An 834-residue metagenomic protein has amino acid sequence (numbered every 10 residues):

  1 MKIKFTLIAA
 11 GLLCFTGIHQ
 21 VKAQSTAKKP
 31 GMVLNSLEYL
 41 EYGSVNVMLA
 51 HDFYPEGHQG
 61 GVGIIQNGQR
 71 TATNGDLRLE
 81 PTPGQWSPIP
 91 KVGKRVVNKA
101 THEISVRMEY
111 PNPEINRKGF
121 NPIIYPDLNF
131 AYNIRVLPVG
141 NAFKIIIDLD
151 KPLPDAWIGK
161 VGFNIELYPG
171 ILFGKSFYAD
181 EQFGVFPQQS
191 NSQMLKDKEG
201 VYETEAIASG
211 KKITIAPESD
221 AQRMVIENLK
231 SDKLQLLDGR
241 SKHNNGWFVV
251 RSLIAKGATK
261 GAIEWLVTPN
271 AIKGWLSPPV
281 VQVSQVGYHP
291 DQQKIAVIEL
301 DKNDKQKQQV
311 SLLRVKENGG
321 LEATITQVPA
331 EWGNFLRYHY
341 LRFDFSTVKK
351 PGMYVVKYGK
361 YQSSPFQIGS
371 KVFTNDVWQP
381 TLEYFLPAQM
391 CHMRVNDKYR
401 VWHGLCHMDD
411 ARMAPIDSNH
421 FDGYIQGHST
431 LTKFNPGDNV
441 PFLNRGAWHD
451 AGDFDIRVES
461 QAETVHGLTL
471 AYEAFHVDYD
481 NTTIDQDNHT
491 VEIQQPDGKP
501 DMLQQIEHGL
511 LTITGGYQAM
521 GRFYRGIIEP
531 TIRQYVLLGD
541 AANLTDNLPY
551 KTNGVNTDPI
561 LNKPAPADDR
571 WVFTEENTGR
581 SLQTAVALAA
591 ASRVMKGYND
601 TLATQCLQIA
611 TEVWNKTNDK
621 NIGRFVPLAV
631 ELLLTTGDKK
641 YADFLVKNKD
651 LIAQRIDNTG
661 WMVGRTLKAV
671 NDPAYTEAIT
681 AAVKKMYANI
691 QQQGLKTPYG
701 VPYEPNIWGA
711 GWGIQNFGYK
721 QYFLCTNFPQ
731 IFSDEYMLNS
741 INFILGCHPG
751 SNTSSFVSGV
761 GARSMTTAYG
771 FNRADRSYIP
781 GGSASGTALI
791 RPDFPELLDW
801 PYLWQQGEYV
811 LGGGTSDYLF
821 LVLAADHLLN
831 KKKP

Functional and structural regions predicted by a protein language model:
M1-S25: Bacterial Sec-dependent N-terminal signal peptides
Q24-N98, S192, K198-E203, A208: Beta-strand-rich N-terminal accessory domains
P81-P152: Extended, loop-rich substrate-binding clefts of extracytoplasmic carbohydrate-active enzymes
K144-G184, K360-V372: Acidic (Asp/Glu-rich), glycine- and aromatic
I171-Y178, G274-K294, S364-V401: Low-complexity, Pro/Ser/Thr- and charge-rich linker/hinge segments at domain boundaries
V201-R223, K230, S241, V286 (+9 more regions): Aromatic (Trp/Tyr) and acidic
S209-W275, A825: Beta-strand-rich recognition/accessory modules
N488-Q505: Acidic, glycine-anchored loop motifs typical of Ca2+
